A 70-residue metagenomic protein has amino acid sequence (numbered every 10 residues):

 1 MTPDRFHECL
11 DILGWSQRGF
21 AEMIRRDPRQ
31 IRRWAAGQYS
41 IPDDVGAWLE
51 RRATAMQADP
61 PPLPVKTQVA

Functional and structural regions predicted by a protein language model:
M1-I12, E50, D59: A short, Lys/Arg-rich alpha-helix, primarily the initiator
F6, Q17, G46: Generic structural marker for isolated residues within well-ordered, non-membrane alpha-helices of soluble domains
H7, I24-R25, R51-T54: Secretory-pathway ectodomains
G14-R32: Short alpha-helical DNA-recognition segment
D43-P62: DNA major-groove recognition helix of helix-turn-helix/homeodomain DNA-binding modules
P61-A70: Helix-turn-helix/homeodomain-like alpha-helical modules used for DNA recognition and transcription-factor dimerization
